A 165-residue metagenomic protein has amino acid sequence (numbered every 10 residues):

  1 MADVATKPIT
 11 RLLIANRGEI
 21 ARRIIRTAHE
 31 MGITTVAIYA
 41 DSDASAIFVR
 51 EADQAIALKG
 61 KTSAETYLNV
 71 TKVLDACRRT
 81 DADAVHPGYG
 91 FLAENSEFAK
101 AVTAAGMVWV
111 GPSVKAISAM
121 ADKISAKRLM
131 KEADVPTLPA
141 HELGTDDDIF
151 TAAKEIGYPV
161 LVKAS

Functional and structural regions predicted by a protein language model:
M1-S165: N-terminal beta-alpha lobe that positions the nucleotide/phosphoryl donor in ATP/NTP-coupled carboxylate activation
